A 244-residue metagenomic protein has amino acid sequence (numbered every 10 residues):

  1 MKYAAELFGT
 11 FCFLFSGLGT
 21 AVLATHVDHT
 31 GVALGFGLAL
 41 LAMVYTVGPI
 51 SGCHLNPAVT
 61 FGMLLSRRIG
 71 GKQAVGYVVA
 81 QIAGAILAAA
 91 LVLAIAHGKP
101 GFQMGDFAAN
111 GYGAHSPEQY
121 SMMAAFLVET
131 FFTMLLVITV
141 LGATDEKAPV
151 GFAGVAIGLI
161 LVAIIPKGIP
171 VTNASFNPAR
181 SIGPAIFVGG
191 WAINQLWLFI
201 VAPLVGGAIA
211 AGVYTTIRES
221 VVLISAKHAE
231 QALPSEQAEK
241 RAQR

Functional and structural regions predicted by a protein language model:
M1-R244: Membrane-interface helix-loop junctions and terminal tails of multi-pass membrane proteins
